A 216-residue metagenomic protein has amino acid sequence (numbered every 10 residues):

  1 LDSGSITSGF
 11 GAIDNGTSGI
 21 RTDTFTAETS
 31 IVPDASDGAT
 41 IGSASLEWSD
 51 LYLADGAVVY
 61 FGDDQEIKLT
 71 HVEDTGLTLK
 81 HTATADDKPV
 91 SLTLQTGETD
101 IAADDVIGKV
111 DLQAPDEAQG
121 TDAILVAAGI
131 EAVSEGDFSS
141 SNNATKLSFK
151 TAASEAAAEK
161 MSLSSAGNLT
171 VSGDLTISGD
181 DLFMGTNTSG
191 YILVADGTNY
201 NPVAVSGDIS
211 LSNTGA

Functional and structural regions predicted by a protein language model:
D2-A216: Extracellular repetitive beta-rich solenoid segments
